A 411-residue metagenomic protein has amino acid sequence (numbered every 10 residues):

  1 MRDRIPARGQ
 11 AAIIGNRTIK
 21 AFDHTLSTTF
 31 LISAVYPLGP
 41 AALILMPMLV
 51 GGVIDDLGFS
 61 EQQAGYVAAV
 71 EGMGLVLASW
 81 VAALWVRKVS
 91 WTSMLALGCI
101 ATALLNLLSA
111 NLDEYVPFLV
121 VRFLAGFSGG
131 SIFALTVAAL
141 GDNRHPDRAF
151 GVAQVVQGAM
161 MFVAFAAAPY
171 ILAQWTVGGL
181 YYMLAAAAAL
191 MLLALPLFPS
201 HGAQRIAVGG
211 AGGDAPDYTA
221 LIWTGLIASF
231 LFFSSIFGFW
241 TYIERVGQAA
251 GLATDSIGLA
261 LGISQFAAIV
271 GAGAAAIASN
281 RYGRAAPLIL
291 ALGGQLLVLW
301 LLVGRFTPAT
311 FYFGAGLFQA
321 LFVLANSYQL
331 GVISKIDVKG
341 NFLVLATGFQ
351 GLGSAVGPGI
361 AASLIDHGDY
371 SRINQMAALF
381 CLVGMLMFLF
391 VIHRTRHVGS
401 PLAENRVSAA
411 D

Functional and structural regions predicted by a protein language model:
P47, I222-G262: Extracytoplasmic gate region of multi-pass secondary transporters
L77-D113: Conserved MFS/SLC helix-loop-helix module at the cytosolic interface between two early adjacent transmembrane helices
A78-S90, G271-G283, I365: Helix-to-loop junctions at the C-terminal end of transmembrane segments in multipass secondary transporters
F123-V156: Cytoplasmic helix-loop-helix junction between adjacent transmembrane helices in 12-TM secondary transporters
S131-R144, V323-D337: Intracellular juxtamembrane helix-capping segments at the cytosolic ends of symmetry-related transmembrane helices
N143, V152-S200: Helix-loop-helix hairpin linking two adjacent transmembrane segments in secondary transporters
A285-Y328: C-terminal transmembrane helical hairpin of 12-TM major facilitator-type secondary transporters
I336-Y370, A377: A late C-terminal transmembrane helix in Major Facilitator Superfamily
